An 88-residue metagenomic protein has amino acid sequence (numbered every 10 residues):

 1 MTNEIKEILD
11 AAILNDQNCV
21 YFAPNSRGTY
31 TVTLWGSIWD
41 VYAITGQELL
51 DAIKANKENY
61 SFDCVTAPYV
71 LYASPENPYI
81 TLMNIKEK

Functional and structural regions predicted by a protein language model:
M1-E7, N84-K88: Short intrinsically disordered terminal tails
E4-T33: An N-terminal amphipathic alpha-helical segment
A23-I80: Acidic, low-complexity, intrinsically disordered interaction modules
